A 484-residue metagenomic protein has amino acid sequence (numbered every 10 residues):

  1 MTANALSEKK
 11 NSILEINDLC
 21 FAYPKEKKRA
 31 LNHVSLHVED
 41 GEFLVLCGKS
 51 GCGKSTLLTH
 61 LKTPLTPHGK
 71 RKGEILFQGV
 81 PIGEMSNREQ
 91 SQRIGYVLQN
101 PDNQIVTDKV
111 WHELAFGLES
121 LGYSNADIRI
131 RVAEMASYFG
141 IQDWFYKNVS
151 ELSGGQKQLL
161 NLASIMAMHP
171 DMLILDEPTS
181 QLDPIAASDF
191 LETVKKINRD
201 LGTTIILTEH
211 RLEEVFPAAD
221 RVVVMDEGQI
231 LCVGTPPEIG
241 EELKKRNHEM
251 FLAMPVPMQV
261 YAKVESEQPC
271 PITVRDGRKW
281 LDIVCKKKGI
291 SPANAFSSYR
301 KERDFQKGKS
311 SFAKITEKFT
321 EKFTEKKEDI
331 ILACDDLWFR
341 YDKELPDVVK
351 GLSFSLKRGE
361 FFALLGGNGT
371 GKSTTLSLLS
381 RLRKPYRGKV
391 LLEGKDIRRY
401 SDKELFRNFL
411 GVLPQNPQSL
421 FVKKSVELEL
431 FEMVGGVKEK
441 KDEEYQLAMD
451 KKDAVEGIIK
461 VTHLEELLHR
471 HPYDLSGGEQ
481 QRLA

Functional and structural regions predicted by a protein language model:
L6-I16, F21-H33, L65-H68, S86 (+4 more regions): A short, flexible loop at the N-terminus of ABC-type nucleotide-binding domains that lies
K62, S380: Helix-to-loop junction immediately C-terminal to a conserved catalytic motif
K70-P81, Q90, G388-R398, F406-R407: Conserved ABC transporter NBD signature motif
A126-W144, C334-L337, F431, Q446-L467: Conserved ABC ATPase "signature" region
N148-L152, Q156, H471-L475, E479: Conserved ABC ATPase signature
L173-D176, L182: Catalytic Walker B motif of ABC-type/P-loop ATPase nucleotide-binding domains
M225, Q229-Q268: Conserved beta-strand-loop-alpha-helix hinge in the C-terminal portion of ABC ATPase nucleotide-binding domains
